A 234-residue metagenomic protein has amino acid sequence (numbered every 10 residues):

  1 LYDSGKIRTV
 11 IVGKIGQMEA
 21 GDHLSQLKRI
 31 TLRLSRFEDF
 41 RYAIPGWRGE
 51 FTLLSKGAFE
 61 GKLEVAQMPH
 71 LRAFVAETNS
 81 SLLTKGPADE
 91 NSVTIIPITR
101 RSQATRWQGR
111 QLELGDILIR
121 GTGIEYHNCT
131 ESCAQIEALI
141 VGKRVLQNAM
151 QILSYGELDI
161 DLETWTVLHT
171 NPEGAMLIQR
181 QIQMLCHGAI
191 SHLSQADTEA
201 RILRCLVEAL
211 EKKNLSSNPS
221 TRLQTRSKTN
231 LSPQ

Functional and structural regions predicted by a protein language model:
L1-N91, I96-P97: N-terminal low-complexity or simple alpha-helical regulatory segments that function as activation/interaction modules
G13-K56, A104-Q234: Alpha-helical bundle regulatory/interaction domains
P97-Q103: Short, structured beta-strand/loop micro-motifs enriched in basic residues and often containing a Trp
